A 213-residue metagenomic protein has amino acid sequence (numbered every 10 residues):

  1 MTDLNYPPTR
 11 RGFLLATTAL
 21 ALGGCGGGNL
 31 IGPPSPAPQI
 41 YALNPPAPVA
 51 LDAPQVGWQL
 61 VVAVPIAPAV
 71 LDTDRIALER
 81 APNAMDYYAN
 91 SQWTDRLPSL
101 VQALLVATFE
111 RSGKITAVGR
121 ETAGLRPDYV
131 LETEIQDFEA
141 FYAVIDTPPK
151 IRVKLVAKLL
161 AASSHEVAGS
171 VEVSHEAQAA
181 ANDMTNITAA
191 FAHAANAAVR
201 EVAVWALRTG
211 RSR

Functional and structural regions predicted by a protein language model:
M1-G23: N-terminal secretory signal peptides
L4, G26-P98, T209-R213: A structural "domain/chain start" motif
G27-Y41, A47-L51, S112-S163, A181: Surface-exposed short loop/turn segments
V56-W58, D72-D74, A81, K114 (+3 more regions): Envelope-exposed proteins and targeting segments
M85-Q92, S163-V204: Short secondary-structure boundary motifs at beta->alpha junctions and helix caps
V106, E110-K114, A203-L207: Sec-exported extracytoplasmic/periplasmic mature domains
